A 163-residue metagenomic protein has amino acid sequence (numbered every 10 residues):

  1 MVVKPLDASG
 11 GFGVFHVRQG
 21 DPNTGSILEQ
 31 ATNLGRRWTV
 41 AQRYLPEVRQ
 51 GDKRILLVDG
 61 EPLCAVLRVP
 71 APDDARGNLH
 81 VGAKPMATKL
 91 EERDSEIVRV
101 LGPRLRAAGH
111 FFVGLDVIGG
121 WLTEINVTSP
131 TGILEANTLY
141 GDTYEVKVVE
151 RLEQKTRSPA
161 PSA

Functional and structural regions predicted by a protein language model:
M1-V2, L6-I97, L101, L105: Phosphate-binding site of ATP-dependent enzymes
A75, K89-A163: ATP-dependent carboxylate activation and anion-phosphoryl transfer catalytic cores that bind Mg-ATP to form
